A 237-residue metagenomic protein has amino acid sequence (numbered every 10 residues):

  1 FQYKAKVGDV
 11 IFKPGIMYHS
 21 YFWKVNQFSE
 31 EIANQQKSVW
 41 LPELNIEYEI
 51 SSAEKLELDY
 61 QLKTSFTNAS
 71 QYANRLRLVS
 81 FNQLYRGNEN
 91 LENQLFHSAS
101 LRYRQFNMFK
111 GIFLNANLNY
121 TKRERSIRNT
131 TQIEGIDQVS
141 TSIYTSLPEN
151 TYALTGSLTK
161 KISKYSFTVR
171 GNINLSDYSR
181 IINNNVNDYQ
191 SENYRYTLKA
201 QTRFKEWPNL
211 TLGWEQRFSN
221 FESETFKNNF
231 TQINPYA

Functional and structural regions predicted by a protein language model:
F1-A237: Exposed, low-structure sequence patches enriched in small/polar residues
